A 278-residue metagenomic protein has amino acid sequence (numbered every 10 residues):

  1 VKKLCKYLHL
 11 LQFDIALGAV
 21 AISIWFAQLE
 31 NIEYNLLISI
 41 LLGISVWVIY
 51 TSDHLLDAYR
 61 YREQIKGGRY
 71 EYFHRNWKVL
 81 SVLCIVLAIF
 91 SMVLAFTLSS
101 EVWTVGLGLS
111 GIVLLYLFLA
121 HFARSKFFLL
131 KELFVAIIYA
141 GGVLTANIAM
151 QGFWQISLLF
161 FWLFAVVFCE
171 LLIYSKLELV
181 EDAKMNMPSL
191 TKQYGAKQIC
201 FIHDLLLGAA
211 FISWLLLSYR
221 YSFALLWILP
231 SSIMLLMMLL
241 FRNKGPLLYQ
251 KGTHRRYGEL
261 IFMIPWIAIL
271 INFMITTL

Functional and structural regions predicted by a protein language model:
L17-I22, R69-K78, E132-I148, T191-A196 (+1 more regions): Small-residue-rich segments of transmembrane alpha-helices in multi-pass membrane proteins, especially helix faces
A21-L42, M92-V105, V143-F161, S213-L226 (+1 more regions): Helix-coil boundary and interhelical linker segments in multi-pass alpha-helical membrane proteins
I32-S52, G108-L114, F153-I173: Membrane-embedded alpha-helical segments that form the functional core of polytopic membrane enzymes, especially those
V46-I85, V166-G208: Solvent-exposed interhelical
S52-E63, L114-K126, K131, L171 (+2 more regions): C-terminal ends of transmembrane helices
Y70-M150, L240-K244: Intramembrane alpha-helical segments
E132-L179: Functional transmembrane core segments of multi-pass inner-membrane proteins
W227-L278: Extended hydrophobic alpha-helices typical of membrane-associated regions
